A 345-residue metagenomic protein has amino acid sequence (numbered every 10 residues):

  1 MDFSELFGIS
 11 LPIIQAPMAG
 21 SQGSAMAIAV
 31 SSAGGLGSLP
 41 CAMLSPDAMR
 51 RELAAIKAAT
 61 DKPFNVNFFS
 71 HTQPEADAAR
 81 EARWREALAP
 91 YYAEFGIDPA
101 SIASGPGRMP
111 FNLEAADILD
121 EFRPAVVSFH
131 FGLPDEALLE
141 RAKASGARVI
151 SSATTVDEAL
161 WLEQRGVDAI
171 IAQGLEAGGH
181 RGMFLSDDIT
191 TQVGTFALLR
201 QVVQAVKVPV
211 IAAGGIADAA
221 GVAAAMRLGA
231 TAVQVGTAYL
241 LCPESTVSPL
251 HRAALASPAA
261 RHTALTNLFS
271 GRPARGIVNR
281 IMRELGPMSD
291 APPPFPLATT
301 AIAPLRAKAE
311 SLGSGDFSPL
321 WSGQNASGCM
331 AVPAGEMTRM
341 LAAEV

Functional and structural regions predicted by a protein language model:
M1-A205, L341: Active-site entrance/lid segments in N-terminal catalytic domains of soluble metabolic enzymes
H180-L185, I189-I211, I216-V345: Conserved active-site-proximal phosphate/metal-binding subdomains
